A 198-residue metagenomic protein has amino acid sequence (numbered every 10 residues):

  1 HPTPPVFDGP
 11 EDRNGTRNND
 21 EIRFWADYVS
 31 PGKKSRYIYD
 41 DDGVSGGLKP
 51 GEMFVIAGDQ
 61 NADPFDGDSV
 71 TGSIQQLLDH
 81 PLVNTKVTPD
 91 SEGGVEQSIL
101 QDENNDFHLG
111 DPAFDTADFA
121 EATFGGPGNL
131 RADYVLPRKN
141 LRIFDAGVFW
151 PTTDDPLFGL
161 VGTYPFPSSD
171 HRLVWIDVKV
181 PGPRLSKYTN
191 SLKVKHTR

Functional and structural regions predicted by a protein language model:
H1-T16: Active-site His/acidic residue clusters
N14-I56, Q60-R198: Metal-dependent phosphoester-hydrolase catalytic domains
